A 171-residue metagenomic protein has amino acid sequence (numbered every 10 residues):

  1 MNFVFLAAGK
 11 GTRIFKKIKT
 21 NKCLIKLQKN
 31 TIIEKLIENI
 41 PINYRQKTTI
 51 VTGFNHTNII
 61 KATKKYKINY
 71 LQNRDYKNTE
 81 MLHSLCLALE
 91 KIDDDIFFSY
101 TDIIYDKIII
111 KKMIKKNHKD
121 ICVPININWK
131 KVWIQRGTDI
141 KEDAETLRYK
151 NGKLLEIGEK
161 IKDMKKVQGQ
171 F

Functional and structural regions predicted by a protein language model:
M1-K17: N-terminal nucleotide-binding beta1-loop-alpha1 segment
N2-F5, K26, N30-F98: Conserved N-terminal catalytic core of the sugar/cofactor nucleotidyltransferase
K10-R13, N55, F171: Gly/Ser/Thr-rich beta-alpha loop segments that engage phosphate groups in nucleotides
F15-K16, I59-K61, L82, K107-I110 (+1 more regions): Short glycine-/acidic-enriched loop or helix-start segments at secondary-structure transitions that form or flank
I18, T63, G158-I161: Short, flexible helix/strand-to-coil boundary loops that buttress conserved ligand/catalytic motifs in alpha/beta
K19-L24: Short alpha-helical oligomerization interface
T101-I104: The conserved acidic donor/metal-binding loop of glycosyltransferases
K107-F171: Conserved core of the sugar-phosphate nucleotidyltransferase
